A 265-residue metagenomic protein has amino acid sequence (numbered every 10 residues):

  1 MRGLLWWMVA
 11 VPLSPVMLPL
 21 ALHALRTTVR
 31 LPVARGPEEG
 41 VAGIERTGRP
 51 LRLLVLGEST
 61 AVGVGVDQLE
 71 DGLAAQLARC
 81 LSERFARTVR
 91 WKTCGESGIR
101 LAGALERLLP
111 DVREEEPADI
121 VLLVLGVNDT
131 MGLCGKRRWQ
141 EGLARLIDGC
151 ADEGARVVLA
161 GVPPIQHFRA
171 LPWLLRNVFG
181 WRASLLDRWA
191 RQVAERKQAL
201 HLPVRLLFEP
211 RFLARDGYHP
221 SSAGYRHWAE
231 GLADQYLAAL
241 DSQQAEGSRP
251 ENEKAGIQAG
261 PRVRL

Functional and structural regions predicted by a protein language model:
M1-L18, E38-E45, D71-F85, D111-G132 (+1 more regions): Short, charge-rich amphipathic segments
M1-L54, L237-Q243, G247-L265: N-terminal secretory targeting modules
R26, G98-R100, P164, F208: Residue-level detector of flexible, active-site-proximal loop/helix-junction positions within diverse enzyme catalytic
T47, F85-R87, E153, E195: Short, structurally constrained coil/turn elements that cap an alpha-helix or connect an alpha-helix to the following
R52-L54, T60-E141: Conserved SGNH/GDSL esterase-like catalytic core that processes O-acyl groups on lipids and polysaccharides
E58-S59, P210: Short glycine/proline-rich turn/loop motifs
R107-Q243: Alpha-helical cap/lid subdomain in secreted, periplasmic, or secretory-pathway luminal O-acyl-processing enzymes
